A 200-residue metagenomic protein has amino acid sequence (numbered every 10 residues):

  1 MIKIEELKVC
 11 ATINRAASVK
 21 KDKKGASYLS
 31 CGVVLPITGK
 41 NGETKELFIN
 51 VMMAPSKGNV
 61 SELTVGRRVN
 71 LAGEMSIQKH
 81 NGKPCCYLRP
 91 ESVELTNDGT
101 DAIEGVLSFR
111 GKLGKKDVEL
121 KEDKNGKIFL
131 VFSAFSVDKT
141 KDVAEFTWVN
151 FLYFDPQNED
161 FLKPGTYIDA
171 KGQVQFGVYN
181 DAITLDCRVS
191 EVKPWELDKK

Functional and structural regions predicted by a protein language model:
M1-K200: Single-stranded nucleic acid-binding surfaces, predominantly the OB-fold ssDNA-binding core
